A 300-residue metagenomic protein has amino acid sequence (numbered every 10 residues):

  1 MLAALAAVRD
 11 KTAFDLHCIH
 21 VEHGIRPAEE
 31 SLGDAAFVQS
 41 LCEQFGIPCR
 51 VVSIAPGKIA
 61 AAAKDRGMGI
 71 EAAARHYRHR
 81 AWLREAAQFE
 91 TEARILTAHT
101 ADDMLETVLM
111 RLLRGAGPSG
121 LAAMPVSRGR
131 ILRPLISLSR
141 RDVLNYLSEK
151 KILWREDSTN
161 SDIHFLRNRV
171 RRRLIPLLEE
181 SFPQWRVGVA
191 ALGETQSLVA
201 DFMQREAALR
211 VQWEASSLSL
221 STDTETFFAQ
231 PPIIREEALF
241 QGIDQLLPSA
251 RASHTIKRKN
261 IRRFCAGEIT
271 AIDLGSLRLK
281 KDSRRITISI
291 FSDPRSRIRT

Functional and structural regions predicted by a protein language model:
M1-R173: Core alpha/beta nucleotide-donor-binding catalytic domains of modification enzymes
R9, H17-G24, I54-A55, Y77 (+3 more regions): AMP-forming adenylation/ATP pyrophosphatase catalytic core
G33, M68-G69, A116, L138 (+7 more regions): Short coil/turn linker and secondary-structure boundary residues
L112-L113, L135-L138, L178, Q196 (+1 more regions): Generic structural signal for hydrophobic core residues of well-folded globular domains
R114, P118, R140, E179-P183 (+3 more regions): Alpha-helix boundary/capping and short turn/kink residues
L135, D162, L177-E180, T226-P231 (+1 more regions): A general boundary/transition motif marking the beginning of the first structured unit of a protein
Y146-V187, A191-E194, L198-D201, S283-R284 (+1 more regions): Mid-to-C-terminal catalytic subdomains of enzymes that bind/position adenosyl phosphate moieties or nucleic-acid
